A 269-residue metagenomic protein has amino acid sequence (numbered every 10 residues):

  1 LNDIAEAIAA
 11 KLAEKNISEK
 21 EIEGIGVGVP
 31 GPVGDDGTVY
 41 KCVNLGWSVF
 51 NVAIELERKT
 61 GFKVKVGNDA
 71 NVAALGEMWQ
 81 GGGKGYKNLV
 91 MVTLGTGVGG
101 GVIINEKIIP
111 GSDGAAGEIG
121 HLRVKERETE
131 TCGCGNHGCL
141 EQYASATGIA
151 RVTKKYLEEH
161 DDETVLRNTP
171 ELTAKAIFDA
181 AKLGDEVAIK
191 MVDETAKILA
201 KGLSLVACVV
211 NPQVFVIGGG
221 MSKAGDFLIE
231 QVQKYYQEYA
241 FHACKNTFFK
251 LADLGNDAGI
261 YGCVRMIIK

Functional and structural regions predicted by a protein language model:
L1-G24, V33-D36, I54-V64, G76-Y86 (+2 more regions): ATP-binding/phosphotransfer module of carbohydrate and carboxylate kinases, centering on a glycine-rich
V29, D35, N68, I104-N105: A cytosolic small-molecule/anion-sensing beta-strand core signal
V39-G46: Short glycine-enriched, charge-decorated loop/helix-capping segments at active-site entrances that position
V49: Short catalytic helix/loop segments, enriched in acidic residues and glycine and frequently bearing histidine
D69, G95, C263: Active-site glycine-centered loops adjacent to acidic/histidine catalytic or metal-binding residues that shape
L89-V92: Two-metal-ion RNase H-like nuclease active-site motif
G99-I103: Short beta-strand scaffold segments in enzyme catalytic cores
A115-I119: Structural signature of FAD isoalloxazine-binding scaffolds in flavoprotein oxidoreductases
